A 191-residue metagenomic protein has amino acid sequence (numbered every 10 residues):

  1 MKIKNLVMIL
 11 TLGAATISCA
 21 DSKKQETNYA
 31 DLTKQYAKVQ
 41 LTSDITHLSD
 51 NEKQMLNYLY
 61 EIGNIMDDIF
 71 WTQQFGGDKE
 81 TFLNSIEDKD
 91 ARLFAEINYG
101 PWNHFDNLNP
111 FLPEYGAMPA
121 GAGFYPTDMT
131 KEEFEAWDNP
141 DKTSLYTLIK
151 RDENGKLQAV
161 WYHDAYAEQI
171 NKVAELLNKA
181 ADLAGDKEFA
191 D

Functional and structural regions predicted by a protein language model:
M1-N5: Positively charged n-region of N-terminal signal peptides that target proteins for export
L6-A14: Sec-dependent N-terminal signal peptides
I17-S18: C-terminal motif of bacterial Sec signal peptides marking the signal peptidase cleavage site
D21-S22: Conserved S-adenosyl-L-methionine
Q25-D191: N-terminal helix-rich structural modules
